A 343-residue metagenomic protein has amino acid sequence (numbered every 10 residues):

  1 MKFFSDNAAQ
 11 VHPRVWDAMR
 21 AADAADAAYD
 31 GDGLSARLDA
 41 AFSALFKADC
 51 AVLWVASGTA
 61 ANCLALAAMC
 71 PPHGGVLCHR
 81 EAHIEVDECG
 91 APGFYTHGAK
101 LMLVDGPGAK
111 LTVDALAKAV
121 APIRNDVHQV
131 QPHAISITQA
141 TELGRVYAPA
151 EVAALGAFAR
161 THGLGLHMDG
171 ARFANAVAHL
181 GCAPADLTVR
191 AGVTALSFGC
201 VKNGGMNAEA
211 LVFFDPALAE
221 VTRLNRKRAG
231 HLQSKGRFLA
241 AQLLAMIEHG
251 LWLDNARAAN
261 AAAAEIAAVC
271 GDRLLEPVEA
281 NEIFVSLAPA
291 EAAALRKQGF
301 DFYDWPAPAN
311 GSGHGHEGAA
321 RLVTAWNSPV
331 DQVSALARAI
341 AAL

Functional and structural regions predicted by a protein language model:
F3, F42, A61, P92 (+8 more regions): Buried hydrophobic positions in well-ordered alpha/beta secondary-structure cores of metabolic enzymes
S5, D30-G31, V52-A56, C78-H79 (+8 more regions): General beta-strand structural signal in soluble alpha/beta enzymes
H12-G58, R80-E81, V86, A91: Conserved N-terminal alpha-helix of the aminotransferase class I/II PLP-enzyme fold
A68-V86: Conserved PLP-anchoring active-site segment centered on the Schiff-base-forming lysine
H73, A264, D272-A342: Conserved C-terminal alpha-helix-loop-beta "cap" of PLP-dependent enzymes that closes/shapes the active-site mouth
T96-E142, Y147-A154: PLP-dependent aminotransferase-class I/II
Q131-T141, V146, A183-E282, L287: Active-site C-terminal subdomain of aminotransferase-like
Y147-V177: Catalytic PLP-binding core of fold-type I/II PLP enzymes
